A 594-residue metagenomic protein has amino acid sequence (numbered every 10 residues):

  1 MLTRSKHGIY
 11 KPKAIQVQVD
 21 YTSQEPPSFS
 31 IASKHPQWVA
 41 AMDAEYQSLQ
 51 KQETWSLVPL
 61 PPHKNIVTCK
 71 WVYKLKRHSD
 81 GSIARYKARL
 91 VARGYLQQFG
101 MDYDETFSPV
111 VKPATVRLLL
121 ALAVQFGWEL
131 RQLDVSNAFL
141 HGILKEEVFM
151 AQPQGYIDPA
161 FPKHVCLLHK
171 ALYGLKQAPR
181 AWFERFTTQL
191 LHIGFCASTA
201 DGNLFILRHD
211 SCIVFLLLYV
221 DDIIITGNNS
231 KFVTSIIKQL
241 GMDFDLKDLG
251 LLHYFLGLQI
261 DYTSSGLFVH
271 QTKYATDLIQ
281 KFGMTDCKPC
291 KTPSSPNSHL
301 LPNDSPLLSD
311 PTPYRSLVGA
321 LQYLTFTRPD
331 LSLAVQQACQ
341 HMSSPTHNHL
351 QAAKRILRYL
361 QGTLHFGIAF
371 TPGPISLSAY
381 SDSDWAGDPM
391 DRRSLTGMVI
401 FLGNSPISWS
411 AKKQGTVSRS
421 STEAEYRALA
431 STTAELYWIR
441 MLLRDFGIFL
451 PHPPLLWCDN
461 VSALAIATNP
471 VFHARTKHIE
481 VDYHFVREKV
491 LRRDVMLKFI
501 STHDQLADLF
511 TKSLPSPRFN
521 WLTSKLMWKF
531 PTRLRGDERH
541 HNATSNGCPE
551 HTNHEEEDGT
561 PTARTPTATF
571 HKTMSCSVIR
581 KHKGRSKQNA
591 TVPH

Functional and structural regions predicted by a protein language model:
M1-D245: Metal/cofactor- and membrane transport-associated sequence elements
R4, F29, M42-E45, L49 (+32 more regions): Mobile genetic element proteins and their domesticated derivatives, centered on retroelements and DNA transposons
S28, K34, A44-Q47, K51 (+9 more regions): Alpha-helical coiled-coil heptad-repeat oligomerization segments
S28, Q37, A41-A44, A114-L118 (+22 more regions): Acidic, Ser/Thr-rich intrinsically disordered and amphipathic helical segments
P61-V67, A123-G127, Y359-S383, L450: Structured nucleic-acid-interacting core domains from mobile-element enzymes and related host factors, especially RNase
R89, R93-Y95, L321, Y380-T422: RNase H-like nuclease fold core
A114, L120, L172, Q177 (+6 more regions): C-terminal reverse transcriptase regions that engage the nucleic-acid substrate
Y254, H341, P374-S376, S394 (+2 more regions): RNase H-like nuclease module associated with reverse transcription
